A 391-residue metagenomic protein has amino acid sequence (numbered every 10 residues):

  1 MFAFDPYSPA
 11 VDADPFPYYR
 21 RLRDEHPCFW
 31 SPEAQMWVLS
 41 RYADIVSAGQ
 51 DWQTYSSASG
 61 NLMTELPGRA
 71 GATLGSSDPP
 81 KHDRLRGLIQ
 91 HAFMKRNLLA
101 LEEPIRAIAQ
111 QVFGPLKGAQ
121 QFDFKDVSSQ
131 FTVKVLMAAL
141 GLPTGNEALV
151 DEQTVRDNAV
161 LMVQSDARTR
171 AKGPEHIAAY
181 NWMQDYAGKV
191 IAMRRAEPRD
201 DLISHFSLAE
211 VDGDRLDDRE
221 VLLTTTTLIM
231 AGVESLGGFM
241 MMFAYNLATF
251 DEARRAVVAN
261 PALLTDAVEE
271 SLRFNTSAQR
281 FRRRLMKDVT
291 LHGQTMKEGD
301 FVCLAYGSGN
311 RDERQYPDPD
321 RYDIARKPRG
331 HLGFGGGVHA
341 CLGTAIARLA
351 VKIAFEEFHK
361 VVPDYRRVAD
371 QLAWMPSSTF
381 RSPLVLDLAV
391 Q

Functional and structural regions predicted by a protein language model:
M1-Q391: Cytochrome P450
